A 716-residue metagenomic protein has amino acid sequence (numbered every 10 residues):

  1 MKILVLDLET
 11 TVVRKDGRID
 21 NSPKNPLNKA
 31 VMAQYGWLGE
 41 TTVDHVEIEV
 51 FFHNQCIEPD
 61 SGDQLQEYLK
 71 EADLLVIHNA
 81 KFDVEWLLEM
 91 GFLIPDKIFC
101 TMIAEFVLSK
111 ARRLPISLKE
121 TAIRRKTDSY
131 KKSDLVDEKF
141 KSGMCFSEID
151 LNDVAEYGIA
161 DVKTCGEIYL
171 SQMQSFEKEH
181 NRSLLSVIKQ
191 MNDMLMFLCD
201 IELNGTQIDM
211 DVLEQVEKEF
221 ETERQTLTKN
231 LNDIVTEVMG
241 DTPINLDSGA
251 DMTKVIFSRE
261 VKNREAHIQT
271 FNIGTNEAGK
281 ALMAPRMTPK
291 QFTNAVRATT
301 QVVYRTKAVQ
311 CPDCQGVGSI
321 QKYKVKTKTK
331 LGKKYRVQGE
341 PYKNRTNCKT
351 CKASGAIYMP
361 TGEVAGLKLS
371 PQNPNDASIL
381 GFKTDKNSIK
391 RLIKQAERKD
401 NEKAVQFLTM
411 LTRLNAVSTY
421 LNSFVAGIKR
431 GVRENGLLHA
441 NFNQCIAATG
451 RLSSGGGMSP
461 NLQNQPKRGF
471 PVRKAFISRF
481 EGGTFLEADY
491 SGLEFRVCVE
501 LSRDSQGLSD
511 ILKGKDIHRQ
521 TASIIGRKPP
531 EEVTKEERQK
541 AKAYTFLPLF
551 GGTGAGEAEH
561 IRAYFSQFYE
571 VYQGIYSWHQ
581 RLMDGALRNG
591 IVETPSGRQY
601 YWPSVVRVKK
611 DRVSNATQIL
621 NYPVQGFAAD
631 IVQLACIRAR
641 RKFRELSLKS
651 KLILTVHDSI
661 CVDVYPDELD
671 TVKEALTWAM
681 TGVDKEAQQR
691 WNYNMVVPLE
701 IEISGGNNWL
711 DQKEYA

Functional and structural regions predicted by a protein language model:
M1-E9, R14-R18, N25-L27, M32-W37 (+8 more regions): Conserved "right-hand" nucleotidyltransferase catalytic core of DNA-directed polymerases
N28, Y35, G39-E177, T275 (+3 more regions): Active-site-proximal helix-loop-helix substrate-binding element of RNase H-like nuclease domains
I77-H78, F99-M102, S478-L493, G556-H560: Conserved catalytic palm subdomain of right-hand nucleotidyl-transferase polymerases, strongest for RNA-directed enzymes
K81-F92, A104-S109, M252-V261, S491-Q506 (+1 more regions): Short active-site loop/helix that positions an aromatic residue
V107-A111, D200-R224, C498, A555-I561 (+1 more regions): Catalytic palm subdomain of template-directed nucleic-acid polymerases, centered on the conserved carboxylate motif
C199, L203, T306-K326, G332 (+9 more regions): Conserved catalytic core of nucleic-acid polymerases
Q215-A250, Y564, F568-W578, D667-A716: Polymerase palm active-site segment centered on the conserved acidic dipeptide of motif C
N441-P530: Function-dense linear segments that define catalytic or interfacial modules in macromolecule-processing proteins
